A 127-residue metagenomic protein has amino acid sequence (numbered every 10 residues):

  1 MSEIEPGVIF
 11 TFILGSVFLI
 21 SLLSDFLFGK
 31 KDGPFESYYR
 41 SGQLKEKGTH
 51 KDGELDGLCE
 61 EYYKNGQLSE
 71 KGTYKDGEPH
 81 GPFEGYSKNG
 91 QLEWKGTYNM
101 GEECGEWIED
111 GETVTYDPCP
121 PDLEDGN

Functional and structural regions predicted by a protein language model:
S2-N127: Glycine/tyrosine- and acidic-biased, solvent-exposed loop/turn segments at the edges of beta-strands
